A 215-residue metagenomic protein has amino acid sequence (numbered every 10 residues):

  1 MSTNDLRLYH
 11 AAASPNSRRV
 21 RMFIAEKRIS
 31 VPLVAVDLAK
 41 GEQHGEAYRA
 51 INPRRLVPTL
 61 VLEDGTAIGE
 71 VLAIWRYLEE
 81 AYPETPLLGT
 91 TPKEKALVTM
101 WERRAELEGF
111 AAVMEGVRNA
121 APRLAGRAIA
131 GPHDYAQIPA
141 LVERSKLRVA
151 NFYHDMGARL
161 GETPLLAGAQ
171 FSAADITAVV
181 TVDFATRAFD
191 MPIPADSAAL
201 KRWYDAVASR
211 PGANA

Functional and structural regions predicted by a protein language model:
M1-A136: GST-like domain detector, emphasizing the conserved glutathione-binding G-site in the N-terminal thioredoxin-like
A25, R187, S209: Short polybasic/polar patches that bind polyanions
Y48, V207, A213: An amphipathic, aromatic/His-enriched active-site/gating alpha helix that lines ligand/cofactor pockets
L60, V98, M156, D175 (+1 more regions): Residue-level signal for nonpolar/aromatic packing positions in well-ordered secondary structure
E79, P83, G161, A208-S209: Residues at helix-coil transition
A105-D205: GST-like fold's C-terminal all-alpha helical module
S197, R210-P211: Acidic-histidine catalytic/liganding microenvironments
